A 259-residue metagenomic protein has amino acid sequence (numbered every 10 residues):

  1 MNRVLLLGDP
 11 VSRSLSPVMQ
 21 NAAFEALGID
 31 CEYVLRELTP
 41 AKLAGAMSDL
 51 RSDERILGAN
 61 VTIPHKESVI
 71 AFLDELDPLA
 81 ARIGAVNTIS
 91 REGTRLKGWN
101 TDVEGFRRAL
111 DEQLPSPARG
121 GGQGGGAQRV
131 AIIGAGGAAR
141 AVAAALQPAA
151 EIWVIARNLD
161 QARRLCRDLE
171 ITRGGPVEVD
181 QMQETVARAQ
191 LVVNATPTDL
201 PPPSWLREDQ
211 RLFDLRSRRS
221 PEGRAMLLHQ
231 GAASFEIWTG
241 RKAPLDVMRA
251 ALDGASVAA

Functional and structural regions predicted by a protein language model:
N2-L114, R219: Phosphate/diphosphate ligand-binding glycine-rich loop within oxidoreductases
R3, E32, R129, A150-W153 (+1 more regions): Residues at the starts of beta-strands that form the adenosine-phosphate
G8, G98-V103, L110, L114 (+2 more regions): Glycine-rich adenosine-cofactor-binding loop
L43, S68, L159-R164, D199-P203 (+1 more regions): Short, charged/polar "capping" segments at the starts of alpha-helices and the immediately preceding loops
G120-G121: Glycine-biased, low-complexity coil/linker segments
A149-E170: NAD(P)-binding Rossmann-fold cofactor-contacting core
E170-L227: Rossmann-like adenosine-cofactor binding region
R211-A259: Adenosine-phosphate binding glycine-rich loop
